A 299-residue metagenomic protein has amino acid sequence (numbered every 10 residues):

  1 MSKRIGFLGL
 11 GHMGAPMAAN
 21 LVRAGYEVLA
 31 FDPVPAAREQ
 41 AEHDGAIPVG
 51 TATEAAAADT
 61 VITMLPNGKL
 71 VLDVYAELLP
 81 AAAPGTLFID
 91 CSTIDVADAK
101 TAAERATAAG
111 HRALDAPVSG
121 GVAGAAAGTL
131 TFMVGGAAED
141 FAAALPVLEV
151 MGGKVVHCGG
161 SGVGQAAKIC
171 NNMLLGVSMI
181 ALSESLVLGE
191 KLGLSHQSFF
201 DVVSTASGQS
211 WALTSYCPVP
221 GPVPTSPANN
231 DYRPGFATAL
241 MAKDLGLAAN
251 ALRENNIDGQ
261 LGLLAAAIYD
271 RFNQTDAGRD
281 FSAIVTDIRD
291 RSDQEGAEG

Functional and structural regions predicted by a protein language model:
M1-T63, A81, T86, V122 (+1 more regions): NAD(P)+-binding Rossmann beta1-loop-alpha1 motif at the extreme N-terminus of oxidoreductases
I5, T93-N172: Rossmann-fold dinucleotide-binding core
H12, P16, T60-I62, P66 (+10 more regions): Amphipathic alpha-helical hairpins
V28, P48, A113-L114, V155 (+2 more regions): Hydrophobic beta-strand scaffold residues
A52-R112: Rossmann-fold NAD(P) dinucleotide-binding segment
A143, V163-L264, I268-I284, D290-R291: Helical "substrate-binding/catalytic lid" subdomain of Rossmann-like NAD(P)-dependent dehydrogenases/reductases
